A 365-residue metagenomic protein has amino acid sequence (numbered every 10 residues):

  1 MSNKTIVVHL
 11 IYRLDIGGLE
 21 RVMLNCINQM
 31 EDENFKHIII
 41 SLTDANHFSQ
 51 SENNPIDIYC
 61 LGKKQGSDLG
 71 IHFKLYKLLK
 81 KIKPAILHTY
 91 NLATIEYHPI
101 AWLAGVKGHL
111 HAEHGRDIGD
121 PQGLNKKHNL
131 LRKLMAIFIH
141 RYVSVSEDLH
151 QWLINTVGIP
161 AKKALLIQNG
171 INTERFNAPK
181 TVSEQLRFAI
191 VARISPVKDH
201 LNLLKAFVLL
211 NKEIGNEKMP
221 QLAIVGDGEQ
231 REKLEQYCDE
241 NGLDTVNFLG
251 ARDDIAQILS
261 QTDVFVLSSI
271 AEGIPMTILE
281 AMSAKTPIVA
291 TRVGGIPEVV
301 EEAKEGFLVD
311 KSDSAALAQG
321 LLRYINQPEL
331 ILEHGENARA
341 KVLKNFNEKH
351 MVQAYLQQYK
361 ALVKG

Functional and structural regions predicted by a protein language model:
H9-G70, K163-L166, E229-Q230: N-terminal strand-loop element at the rim of the active site of nucleotide-sugar-dependent glycosyltransferases
G17-N25, L186, I190-K212, E229-E235 (+2 more regions): A conserved mid-protein helix/loop that constitutes part of the nucleotide-sugar donor-binding site
G66-G70, Q151-N155, A161-L186: Acidic anion/phosphate-binding donor-loop and adjacent secondary structure in glycosyltransferase catalytic cores
E235-G250: Nucleotide-activated donor-binding/catalytic signature segment of Leloir-type glycosyltransferases, i.e., the conserved
A251, I270: Aromatic "clamp/platform" in nucleotide-sugar-dependent glycosyltransferases that forms part of the donor/acceptor
P287-A290, V300: Short hydrophobic beta-strand element within catalytic cores of glycosyltransferases and related nucleotide-activated
E302-A303, F307-S314, R323-P328: Conserved acidic donor-binding segment of nucleotide-sugar-dependent glycosyltransferases
A316, R323, L330-N345, M351-Q357: A short, well-ordered alpha-helix in the C-terminal region of glycosyltransferases
